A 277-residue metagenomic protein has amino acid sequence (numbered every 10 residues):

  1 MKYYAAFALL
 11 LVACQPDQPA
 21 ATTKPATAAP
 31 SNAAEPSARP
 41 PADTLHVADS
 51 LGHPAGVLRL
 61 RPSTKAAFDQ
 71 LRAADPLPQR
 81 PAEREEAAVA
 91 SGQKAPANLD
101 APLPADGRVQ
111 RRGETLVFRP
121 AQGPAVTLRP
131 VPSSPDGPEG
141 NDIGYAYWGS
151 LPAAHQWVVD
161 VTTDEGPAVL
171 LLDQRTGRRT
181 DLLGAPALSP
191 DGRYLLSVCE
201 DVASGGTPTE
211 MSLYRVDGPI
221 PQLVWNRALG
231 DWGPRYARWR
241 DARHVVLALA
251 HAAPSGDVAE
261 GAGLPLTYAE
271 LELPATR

Functional and structural regions predicted by a protein language model:
M1-V12: Sec-dependent bacterial lipoprotein signal peptides
C14-D17: Bacterial signal peptide processing site
P30-W157: Terminal domain-start segments
P78, T115-G137, D164-D181, T209-W225 (+1 more regions): Surface-exposed loop/turn elements that mediate protein-protein interactions on large endomembrane-trafficking
V109-R111, W148-A154, P186-S197, Y236-V245: Blade-terminus and WD-like Trp-Asp/Gly-His loop motifs, strongest in beta-propeller folds
V159-D164, S197-T209, L247-A253: Beta-strand C-termini and the immediately following turn/loop, strongest in propeller blades
R178-L188, A228-P234: Short coil/turn segments at the loop-to-beta-strand junctions that recur within blades of beta-propeller repeat folds
R235-R277: Hydrophilic extracytoplasmic domains
